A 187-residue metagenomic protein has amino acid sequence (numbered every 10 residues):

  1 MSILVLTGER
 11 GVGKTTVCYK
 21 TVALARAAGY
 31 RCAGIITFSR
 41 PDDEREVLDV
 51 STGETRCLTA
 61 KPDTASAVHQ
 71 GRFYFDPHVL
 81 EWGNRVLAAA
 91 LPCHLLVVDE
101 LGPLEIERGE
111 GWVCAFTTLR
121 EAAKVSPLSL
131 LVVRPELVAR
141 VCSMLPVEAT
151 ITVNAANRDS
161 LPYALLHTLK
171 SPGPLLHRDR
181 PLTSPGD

Functional and structural regions predicted by a protein language model:
M1-I3: Extreme N-terminal starter segment of soluble prokaryotic enzymes
L6: Hydrophobic anchor at the beta1->P-loop junction of P-loop NTPases
R10: The conserved Walker
K14: Conserved lysine of the Walker
V17: Hydrophobic positions on the alpha1 helix immediately C-terminal to the Walker A/P-loop
V22-R72: N-terminal phosphate/diphosphate-binding loop that engages ATP/GTP or pyrophosphate donors across diverse enzyme folds
A65-G111, T117: Phosphate-binding/switch loop-helix module in NTP-utilizing enzymes
L101-R178, L182: Replace "adjacent to P-loop NTPase cores in ATP/GTP-dependent enzymes" with "adjacent to NTP-binding cores
